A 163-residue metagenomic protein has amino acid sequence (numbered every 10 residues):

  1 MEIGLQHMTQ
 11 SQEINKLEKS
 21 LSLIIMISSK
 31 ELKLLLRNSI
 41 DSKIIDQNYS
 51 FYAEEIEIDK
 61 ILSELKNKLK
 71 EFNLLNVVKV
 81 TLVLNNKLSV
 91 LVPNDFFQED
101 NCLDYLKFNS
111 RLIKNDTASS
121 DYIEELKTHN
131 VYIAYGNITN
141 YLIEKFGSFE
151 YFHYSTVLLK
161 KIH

Functional and structural regions predicted by a protein language model:
M1-I3, M8-Q12, E54-K60, L106-N109: Short linear motifs at secondary-structure transitions and domain/linker junctions
E2-D46, N85, L159-H163: Gly/Thr-rich phosphate-binding beta-strand-loop-beta motif of the actin/hexokinase/Hsp70
K19-K30, L62, K70, L112-S120: Short N-terminal helix-initiation segments at or just after the protein's N-terminus
S22-L23, N73-V83: Hydrophobic beta-strand segments of well-ordered beta-sheets in folded domains
E31-K33, Y52-I56, K87-L91: Short acidic, S/G/P-rich loop/turn micro-motifs used as interaction or catalytic elements
I44, N48, N101-L103: A solvent-exposed, charged loop/short amphipathic helix patch at secondary-structure junctions
D46-L75: N-terminal phosphate-binding loop and adjacent alpha-helix
K79-H163: Active-site neighborhood for divalent-cation/phosphate handling
